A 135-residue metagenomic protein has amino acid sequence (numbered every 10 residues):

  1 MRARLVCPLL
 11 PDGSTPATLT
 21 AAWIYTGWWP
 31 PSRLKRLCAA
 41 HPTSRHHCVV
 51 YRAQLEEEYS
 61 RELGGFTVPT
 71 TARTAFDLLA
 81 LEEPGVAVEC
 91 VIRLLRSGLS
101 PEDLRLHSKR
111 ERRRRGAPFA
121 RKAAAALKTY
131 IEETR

Functional and structural regions predicted by a protein language model:
M1-R113, A117-R135: Short gly/ser-rich loop at a beta-strand->alpha-helix junction or flexible surface loop bordering the NTP-binding
